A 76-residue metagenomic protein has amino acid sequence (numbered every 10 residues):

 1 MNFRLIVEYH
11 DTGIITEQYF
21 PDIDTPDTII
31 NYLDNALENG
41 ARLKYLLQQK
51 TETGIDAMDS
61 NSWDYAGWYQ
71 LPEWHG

Functional and structural regions predicted by a protein language model:
M1-I15: Short aromatic-glycine-(Arg/Gly/Cys) micro-motifs in beta-strand/loop hairpins
N2-F3, I30, L46-Q49: A generic structural signal for ordered secondary structure
I6-E8, P21, Q48: A structural detector for beta-sheet-dominated domains
G13-D27: A short, exposed loop/beta-hairpin motif centered on an aromatic-Gly-Thr core
N35-G76: Short, mixed-charge low-complexity intrinsically disordered segments
